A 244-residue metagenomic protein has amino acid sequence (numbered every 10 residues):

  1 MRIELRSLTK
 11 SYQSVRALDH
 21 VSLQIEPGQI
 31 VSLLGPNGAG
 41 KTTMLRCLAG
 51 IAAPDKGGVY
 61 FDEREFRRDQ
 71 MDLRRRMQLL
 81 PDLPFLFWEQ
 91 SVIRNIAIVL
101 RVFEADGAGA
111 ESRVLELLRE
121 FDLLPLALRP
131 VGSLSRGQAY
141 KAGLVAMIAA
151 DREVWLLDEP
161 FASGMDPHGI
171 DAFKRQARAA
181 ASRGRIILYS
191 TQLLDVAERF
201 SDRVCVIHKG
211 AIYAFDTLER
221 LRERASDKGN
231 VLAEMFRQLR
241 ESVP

Functional and structural regions predicted by a protein language model:
A49: Helix-to-loop junction immediately C-terminal to a conserved catalytic motif
G57-R68, L73: Conserved ABC transporter NBD signature motif
A97, R101, G109-L126: Conserved ABC ATPase "signature" region
P130-G137: Conserved ABC ATPase signature
W155-E159: Catalytic Walker B motif of ABC-type/P-loop ATPase nucleotide-binding domains
F215-D216: ABC ATPase "signature
